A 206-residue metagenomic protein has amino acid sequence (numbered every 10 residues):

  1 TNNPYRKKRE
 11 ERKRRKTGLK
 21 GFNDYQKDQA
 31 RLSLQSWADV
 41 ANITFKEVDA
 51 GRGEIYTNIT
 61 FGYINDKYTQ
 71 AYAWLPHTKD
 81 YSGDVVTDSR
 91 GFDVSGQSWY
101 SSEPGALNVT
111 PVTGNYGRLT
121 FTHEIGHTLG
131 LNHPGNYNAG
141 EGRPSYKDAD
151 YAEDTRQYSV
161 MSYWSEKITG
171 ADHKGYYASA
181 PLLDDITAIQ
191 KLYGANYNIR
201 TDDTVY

Functional and structural regions predicted by a protein language model:
T1-Y206: Zinc-dependent metalloendopeptidases
